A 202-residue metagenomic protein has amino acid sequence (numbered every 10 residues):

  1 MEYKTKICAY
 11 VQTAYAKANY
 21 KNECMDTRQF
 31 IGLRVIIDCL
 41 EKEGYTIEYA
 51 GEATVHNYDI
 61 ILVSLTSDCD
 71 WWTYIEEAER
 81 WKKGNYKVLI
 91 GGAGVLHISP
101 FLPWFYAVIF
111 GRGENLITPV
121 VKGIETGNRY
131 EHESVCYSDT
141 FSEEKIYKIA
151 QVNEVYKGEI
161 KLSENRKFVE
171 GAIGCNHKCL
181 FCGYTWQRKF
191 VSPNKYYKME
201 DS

Functional and structural regions predicted by a protein language model:
M1-A107: A short, structured N-terminal alpha-helical element that caps or precedes a catalytic domain
V11, A50, G91, G111 (+2 more regions): Generic beta-strand/beta-sheet core signal
A16-N19, C69-D70, L96-I98, I117-T118 (+2 more regions): Flexible loop/turn segments at secondary-structure boundaries
C39, E43, E77, V120-G123 (+3 more regions): Generic, well-ordered alpha-helical scaffold segments in large soluble proteins
T66-Y74, G113, I117, K195-D201: Phosphate/oxyanion-binding active-site loops and adjacent basic polyanion-contact surfaces
G113-G127: Two-component system phosphotransfer/interaction surface
G123-K157: A broadly conserved sequence feature marking short terminus-proximal activation segments in nucleic acid-centric
K145-S202: Radical SAM [4Fe-4S] cluster-binding motif and immediate context
